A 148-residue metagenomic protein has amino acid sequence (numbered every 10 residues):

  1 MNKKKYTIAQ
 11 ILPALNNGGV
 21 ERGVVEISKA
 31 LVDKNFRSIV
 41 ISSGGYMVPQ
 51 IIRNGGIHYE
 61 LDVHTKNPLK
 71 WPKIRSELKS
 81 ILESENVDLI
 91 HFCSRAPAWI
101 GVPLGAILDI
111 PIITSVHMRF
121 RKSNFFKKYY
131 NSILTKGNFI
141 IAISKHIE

Functional and structural regions predicted by a protein language model:
M1-E148: Membrane-interface segments of envelope glycosyltransferases acting on lipid-linked substrates or membrane lipids
